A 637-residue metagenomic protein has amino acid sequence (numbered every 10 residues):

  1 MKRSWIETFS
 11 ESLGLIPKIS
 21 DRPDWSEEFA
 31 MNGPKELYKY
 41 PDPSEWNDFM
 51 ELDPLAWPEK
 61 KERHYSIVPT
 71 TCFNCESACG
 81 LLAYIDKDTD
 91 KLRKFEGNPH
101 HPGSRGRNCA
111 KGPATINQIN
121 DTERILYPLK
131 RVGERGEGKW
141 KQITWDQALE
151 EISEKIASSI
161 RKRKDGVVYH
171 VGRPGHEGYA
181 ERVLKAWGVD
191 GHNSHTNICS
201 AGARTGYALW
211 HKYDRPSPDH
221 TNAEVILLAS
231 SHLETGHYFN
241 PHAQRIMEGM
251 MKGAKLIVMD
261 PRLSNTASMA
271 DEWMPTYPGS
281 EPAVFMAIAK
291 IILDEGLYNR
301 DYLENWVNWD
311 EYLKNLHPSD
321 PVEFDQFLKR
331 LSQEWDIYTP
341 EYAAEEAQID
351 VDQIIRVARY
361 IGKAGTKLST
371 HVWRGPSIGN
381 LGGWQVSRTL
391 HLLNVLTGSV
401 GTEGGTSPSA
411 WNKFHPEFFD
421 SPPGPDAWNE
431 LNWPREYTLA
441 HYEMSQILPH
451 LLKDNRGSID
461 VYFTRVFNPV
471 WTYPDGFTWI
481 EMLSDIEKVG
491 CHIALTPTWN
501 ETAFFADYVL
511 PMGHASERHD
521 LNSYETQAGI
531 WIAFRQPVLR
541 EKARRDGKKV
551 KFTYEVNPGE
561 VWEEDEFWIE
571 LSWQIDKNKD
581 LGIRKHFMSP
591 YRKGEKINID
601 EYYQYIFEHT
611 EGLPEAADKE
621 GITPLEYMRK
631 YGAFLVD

Functional and structural regions predicted by a protein language model:
M1-Y298, D350, R465, V509 (+5 more regions): N-terminal export/assembly segments and adjacent metallocofactor-ligating motifs of anaerobic energy-metabolism
E134, A229-S231, M269-A270, D320-D325 (+3 more regions): Flexible glycine/proline-enriched surface loops and loop-helix/loop-strand junctions
A148-V167, P216-V225, E334, I355-T370 (+1 more regions): Glycine-rich phosphate/diphosphate-binding loops that line cofactor/substrate pockets in enzymes
V167-G175, Y342-I349, W373-L381, K413-F414 (+1 more regions): Conserved short loop/turn motifs at secondary-structure junctions
G172-P174, N305-W309, Y360-I361, G375 (+2 more regions): A glycine-rich phosphate-binding loop feature that marks nucleotide/adenosyl-phosphate handling sites
E181-E248, K252-M259, A283-M286, H391-Y508 (+3 more regions): Extended redox/cofactor-interaction regions of prokaryotic respiratory oxidoreductases
G253, I257, R262-G365: Long, well-ordered, tryptophan-enriched scaffold segments
Q385, G594-D637: Long, low-complexity segments enriched in small/aliphatic residues
